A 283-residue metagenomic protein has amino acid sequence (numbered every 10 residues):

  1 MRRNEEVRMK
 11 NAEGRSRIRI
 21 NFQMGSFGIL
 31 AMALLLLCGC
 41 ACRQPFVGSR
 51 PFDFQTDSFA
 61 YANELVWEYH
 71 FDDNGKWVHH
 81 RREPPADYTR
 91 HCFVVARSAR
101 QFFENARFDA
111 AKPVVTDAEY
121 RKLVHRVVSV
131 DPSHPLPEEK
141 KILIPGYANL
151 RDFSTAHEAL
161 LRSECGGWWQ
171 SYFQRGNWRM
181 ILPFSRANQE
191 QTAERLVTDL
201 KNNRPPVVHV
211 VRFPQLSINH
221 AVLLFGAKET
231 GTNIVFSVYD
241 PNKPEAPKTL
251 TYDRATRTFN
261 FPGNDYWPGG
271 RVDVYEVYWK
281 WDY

Functional and structural regions predicted by a protein language model:
M1-L34: Short, basic, low-complexity termini and linkers enriched in Ser/Thr/Gly/Pro that act as targeting/leader peptides
V7, N202-N203, R254-T256: Short, solvent-exposed coil/turn segments at beta-strand boundaries
L37-G39: C-terminal motif of bacterial Sec signal peptides marking the signal peptidase cleavage site
R43-P45, Q215-N219, K228-Y283: Cys-His-centered catalytic/binding microenvironment captured across papain-like cysteine peptidases and homologous
S49-R186: Cysteine-nucleophile protease catalytic domains, especially the papain-like/related folds used in DUB/UBL proteases
P84, F93, A221, V235-F236: Short amphipathic alpha-helical surface patches that serve as generic macromolecular interface elements
F184-E229, N233: Active-site-adjacent substructure of cysteine-protease-like catalytic cores
